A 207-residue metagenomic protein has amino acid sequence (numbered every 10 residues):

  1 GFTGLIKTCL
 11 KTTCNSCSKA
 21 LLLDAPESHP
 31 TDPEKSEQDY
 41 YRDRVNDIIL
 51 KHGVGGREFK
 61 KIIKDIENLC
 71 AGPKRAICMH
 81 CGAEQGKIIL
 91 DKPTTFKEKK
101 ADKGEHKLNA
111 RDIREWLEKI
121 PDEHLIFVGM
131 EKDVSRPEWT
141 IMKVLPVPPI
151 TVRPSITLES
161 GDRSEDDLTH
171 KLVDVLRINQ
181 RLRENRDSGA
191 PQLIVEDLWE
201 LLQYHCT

Functional and structural regions predicted by a protein language model:
G1-T207: Conserved core architecture of multi-subunit DNA-directed RNA polymerases
